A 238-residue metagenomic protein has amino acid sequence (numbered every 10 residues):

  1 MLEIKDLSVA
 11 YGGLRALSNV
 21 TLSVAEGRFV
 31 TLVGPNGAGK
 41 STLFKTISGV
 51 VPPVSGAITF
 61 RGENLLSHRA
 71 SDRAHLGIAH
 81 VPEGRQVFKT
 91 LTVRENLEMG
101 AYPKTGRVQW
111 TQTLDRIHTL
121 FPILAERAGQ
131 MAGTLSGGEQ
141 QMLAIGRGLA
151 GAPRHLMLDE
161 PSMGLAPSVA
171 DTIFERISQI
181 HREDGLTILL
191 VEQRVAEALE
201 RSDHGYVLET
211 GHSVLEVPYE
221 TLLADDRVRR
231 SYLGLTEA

Functional and structural regions predicted by a protein language model:
G12, H68, V93-Q112, L120-A125 (+2 more regions): ABC-type ATPase nucleotide-binding domains, specifically the catalytic core motifs of the NBD
V33-P35: The feature captures the beta-strand-to-loop junction immediately N-terminal to the Walker
S48: Helix-to-loop junction immediately C-terminal to a conserved catalytic motif
G56-N64, L76, W110-L114: Conserved ABC transporter NBD signature motif
L91, L135, G148-L149: ABC ATPase signature
A150-R154: A short, proline-enriched helix->beta-strand linker immediately N-terminal to the Walker B motif in ABC-type P-loop
D171-G185: Helical segment within the ABC ATPase nucleotide-binding domain
